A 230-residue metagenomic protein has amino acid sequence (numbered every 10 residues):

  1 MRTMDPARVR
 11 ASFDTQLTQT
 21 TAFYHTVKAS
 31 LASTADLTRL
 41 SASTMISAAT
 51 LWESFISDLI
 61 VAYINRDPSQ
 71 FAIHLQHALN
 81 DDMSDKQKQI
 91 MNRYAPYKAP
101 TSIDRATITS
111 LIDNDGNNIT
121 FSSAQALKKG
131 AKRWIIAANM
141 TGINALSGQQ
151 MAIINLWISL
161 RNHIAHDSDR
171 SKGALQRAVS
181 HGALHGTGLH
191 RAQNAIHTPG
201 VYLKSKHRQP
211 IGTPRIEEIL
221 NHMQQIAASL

Functional and structural regions predicted by a protein language model:
M1-T26, S122-Q125, K132-I136, G148-L230: Polyanionic, low-complexity intrinsically disordered segments
M1-T50, S54-N65, S69-Q76: Charged alpha-helical initiation segments
A32-A48, A145-A152, H207-R215: Conserved aromatic-histidine-acidic binding/catalytic patches
I46-A48, W52-N155: Helix-loop junctions and short alpha-helical segments
